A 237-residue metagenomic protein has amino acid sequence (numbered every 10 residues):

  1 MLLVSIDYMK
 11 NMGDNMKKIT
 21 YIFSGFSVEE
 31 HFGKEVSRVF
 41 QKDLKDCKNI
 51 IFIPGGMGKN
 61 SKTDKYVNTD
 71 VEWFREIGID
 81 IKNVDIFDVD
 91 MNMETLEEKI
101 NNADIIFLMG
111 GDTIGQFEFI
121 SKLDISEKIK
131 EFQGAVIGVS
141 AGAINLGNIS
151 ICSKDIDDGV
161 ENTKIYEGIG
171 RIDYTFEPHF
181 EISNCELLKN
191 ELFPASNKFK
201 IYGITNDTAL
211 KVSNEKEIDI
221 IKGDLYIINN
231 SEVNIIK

Functional and structural regions predicted by a protein language model:
M1-N15: Short, Lys/Arg-enriched N-terminal segments with co-localized hydrophobic residues within the first ~10-30 amino acids
K17-K45, G56-N68, C152-K237: C-terminal and late-domain segments of enzyme folds
I22, I51, I105-M109, I137-G138 (+1 more regions): Structural motif
V28-E29, M57-K59, T113-I114, A141-N145: Gly/Ser/Thr-rich loops at beta-strand to alpha-helix junctions that form or flank small-molecule/cofactor-binding
H31-K99: ATP/NTP phosphate-donor binding region
K82, I86-A135: Flexible gly/pro-rich beta->alpha loop and the following alpha-helix that scaffold active-site loops
G115-F119, D124-I182: Class I SAM-dependent methyltransferase SAM-binding "motif I" and its flanking Rossmann-like core
